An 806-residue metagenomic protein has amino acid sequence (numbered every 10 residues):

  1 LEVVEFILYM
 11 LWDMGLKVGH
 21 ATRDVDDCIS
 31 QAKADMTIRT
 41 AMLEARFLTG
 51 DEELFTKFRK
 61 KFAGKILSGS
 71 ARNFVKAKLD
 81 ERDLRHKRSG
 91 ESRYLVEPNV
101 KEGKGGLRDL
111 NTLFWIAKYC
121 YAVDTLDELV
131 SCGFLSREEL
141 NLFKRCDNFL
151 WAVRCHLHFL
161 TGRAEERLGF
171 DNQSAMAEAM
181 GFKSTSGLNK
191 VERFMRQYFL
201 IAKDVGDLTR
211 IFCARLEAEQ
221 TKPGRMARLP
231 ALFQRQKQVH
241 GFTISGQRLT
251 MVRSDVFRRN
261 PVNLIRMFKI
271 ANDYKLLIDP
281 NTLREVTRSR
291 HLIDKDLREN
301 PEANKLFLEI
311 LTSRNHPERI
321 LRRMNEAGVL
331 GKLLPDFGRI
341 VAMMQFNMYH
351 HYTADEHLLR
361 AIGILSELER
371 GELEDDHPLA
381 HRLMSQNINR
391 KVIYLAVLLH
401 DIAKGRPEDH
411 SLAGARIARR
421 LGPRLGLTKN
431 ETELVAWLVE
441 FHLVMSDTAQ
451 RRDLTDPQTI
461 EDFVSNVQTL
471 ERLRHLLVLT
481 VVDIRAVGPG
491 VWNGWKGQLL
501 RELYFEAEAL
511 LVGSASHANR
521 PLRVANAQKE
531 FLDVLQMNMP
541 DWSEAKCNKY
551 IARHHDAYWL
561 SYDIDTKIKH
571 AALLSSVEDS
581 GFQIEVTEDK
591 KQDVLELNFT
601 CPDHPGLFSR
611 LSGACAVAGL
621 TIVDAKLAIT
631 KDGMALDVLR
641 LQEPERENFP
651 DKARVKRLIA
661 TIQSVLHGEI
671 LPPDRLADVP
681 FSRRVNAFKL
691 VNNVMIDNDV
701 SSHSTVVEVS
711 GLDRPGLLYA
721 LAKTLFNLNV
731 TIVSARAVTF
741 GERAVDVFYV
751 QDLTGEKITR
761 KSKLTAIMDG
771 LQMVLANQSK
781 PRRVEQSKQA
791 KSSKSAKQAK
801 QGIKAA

Functional and structural regions predicted by a protein language model:
L1-V3, L8-D13, S131, F143-A152 (+6 more regions): Divalent metal-dependent catalytic cores for phosphoryl transfer on phosphate-bearing substrates
E2-H350, R419: Non-catalytic interface/linker regions that flank or bridge core catalytic/transmembrane domains
L8, K104-L107, N111, K144-L150 (+10 more regions): Generic structural concept
W12-H20, I29-A32, H291-L311, S366 (+8 more regions): Conserved catalytic alpha/beta cores of large enzymes that bind or transform nucleotide phosphates and polynucleotides
L48, E52, K61-R72, V96 (+30 more regions): Hydrophobic alpha-helical scaffolding
F149-L150, F182, L188-L249, P317-R319 (+2 more regions): Regulatory modules associated with amino-acid/nitrogen control
P230-T250, E326-F346, Y352-V397, I402 (+4 more regions): Active-site-adjacent "gating/activation" loops or surface patches in catalytic cores
